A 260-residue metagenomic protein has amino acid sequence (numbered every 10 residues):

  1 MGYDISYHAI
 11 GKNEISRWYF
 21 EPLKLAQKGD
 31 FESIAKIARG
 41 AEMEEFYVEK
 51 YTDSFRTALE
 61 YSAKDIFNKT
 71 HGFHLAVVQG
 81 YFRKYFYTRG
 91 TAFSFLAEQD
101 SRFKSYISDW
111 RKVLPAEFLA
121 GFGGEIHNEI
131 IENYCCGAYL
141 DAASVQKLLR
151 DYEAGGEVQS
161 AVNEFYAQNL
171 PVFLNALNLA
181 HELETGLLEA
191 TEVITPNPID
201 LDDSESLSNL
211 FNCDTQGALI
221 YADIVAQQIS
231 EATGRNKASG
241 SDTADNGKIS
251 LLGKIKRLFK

Functional and structural regions predicted by a protein language model:
M1-K260: Acidic (Asp/Glu-rich) sequence patches and key acidic residues that form negatively charged surfaces used
